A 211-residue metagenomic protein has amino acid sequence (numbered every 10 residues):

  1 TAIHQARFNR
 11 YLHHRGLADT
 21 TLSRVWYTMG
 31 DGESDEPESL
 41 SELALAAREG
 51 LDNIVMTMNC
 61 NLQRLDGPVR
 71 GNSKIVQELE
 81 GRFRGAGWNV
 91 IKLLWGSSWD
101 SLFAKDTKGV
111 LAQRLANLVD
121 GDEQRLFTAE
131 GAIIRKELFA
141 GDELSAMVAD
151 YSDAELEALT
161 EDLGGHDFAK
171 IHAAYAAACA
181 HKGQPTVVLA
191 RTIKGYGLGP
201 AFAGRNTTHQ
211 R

Functional and structural regions predicted by a protein language model:
T1-E49, N72: Cofactor-binding active-site loop characterized by glycine-rich and histidine/acidic residues
A2-N9, L40-L43, V55, V76-E80 (+2 more regions): Predominant activation on well-ordered alpha-helical scaffold segments within soluble catalytic domains
H14-D19, L51-N53, S145-S152: A broad, low-specificity signal for short, low-complexity segments enriched in glycine/proline and polar/charged
T20-V25, E49-I54, A86-W88, K182-P185: Short coil/turn connectors at secondary-structure junctions
T28-M29, T57, L189: Generic enzyme active-site microenvironment
L45-L51, L138-E143: Short, functional N-terminal and low-complexity linear motifs
N53-N61: Short internal beta-strands
C60-R211: Long, well-ordered, tryptophan-enriched scaffold segments
